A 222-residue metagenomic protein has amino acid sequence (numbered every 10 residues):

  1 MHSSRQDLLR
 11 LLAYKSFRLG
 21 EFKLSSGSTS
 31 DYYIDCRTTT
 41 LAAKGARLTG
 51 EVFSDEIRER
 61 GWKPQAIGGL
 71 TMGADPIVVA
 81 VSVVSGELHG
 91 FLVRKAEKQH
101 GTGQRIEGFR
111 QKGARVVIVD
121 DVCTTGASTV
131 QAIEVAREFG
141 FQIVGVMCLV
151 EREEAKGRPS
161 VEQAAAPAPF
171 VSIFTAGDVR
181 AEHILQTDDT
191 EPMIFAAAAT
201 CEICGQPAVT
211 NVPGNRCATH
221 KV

Functional and structural regions predicted by a protein language model:
M1-R60, A218: Active-site-facing substrate-recognition patch
H2-L11, E134-V222: PRPP-dependent phosphoribosyltransferase catalytic core
D55, V79, V83, E134-E138: Short, well-ordered alpha-helices that flank and scaffold nucleotide-derived cofactor binding pockets
R60-Q65, Q111-G113: Short helix-loop-beta connector
W62-G73, M147-C148: Short glycine-rich phosphate-binding loop at a beta-alpha junction
G69-G73, R94, C123: Active-site nucleophile and cofactor-binding loops and adjacent substrate-binding regions of central metabolic enzymes
V78-V117, T124-Q131: Short, glycine/charge-rich flexible loops or terminal/linker lids adjacent to PRPP-binding catalytic cores
